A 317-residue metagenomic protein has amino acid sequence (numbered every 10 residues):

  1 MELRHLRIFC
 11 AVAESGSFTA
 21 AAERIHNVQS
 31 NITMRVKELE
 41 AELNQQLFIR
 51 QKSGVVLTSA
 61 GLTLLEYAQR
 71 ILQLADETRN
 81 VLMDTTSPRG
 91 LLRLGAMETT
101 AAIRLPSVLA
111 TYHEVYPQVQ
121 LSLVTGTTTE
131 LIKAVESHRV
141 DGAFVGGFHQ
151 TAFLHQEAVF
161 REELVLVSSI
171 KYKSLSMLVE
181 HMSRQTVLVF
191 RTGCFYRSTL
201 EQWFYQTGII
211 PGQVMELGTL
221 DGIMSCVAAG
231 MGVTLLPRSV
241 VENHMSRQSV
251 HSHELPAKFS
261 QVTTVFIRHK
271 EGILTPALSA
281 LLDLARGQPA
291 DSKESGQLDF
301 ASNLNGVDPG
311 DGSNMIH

Functional and structural regions predicted by a protein language model:
C10-V28: Short helix-boundary/capping micro-motifs
E40-L57: A short LG(V/I)-centered, amphipathic sequence patch enriched for acidic residue(s) preceding the LG motif
E42-L43, L64-T86: Alpha-helical linker/hinge and terminal dimerization helices associated with HTH transcriptional regulators
R89-A152, N314: Central regulatory/effector-binding core of bacterial HTH transcription factors
R104, H253-S295: A late-sequence structural motif
T127-I132, E136-V140, V145-G146, F195-H253 (+1 more regions): Hydrophobic hinge/microswitch elements
L154-T192: Flexible hinge/capping segments at coil-to-helix
S174, T186-T207, L274-L278, L282 (+1 more regions): Secondary-structure junction motif
